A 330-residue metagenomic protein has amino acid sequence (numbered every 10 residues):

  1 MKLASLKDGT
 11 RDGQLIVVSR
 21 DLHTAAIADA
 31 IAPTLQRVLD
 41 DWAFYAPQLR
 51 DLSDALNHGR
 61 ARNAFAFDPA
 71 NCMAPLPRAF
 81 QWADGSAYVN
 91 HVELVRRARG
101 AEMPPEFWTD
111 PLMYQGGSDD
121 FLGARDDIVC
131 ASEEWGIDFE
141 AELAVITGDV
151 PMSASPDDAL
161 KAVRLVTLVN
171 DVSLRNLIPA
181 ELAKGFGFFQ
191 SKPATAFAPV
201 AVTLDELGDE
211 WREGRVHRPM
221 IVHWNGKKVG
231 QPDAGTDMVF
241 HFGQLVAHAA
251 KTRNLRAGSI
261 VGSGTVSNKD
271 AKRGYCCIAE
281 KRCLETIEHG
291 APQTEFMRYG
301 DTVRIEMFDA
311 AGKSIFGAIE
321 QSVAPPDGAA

Functional and structural regions predicted by a protein language model:
K2-D8, D12, R20, A30 (+4 more regions): Active-site microenvironments in enzyme catalytic cores
I16: Short beta-strand-centered aromatic/proline hotspots
A124, D237-V246, A279-H289: Short, structured beta-strand/loop micro-motifs enriched in basic residues and often containing a Trp
S153-S155, K269-C277, A310-E320: Short, Lys/Arg- and Gly-enriched loop/turn segments at beta-strand edges
A249, N254-L255, M297: Short, well-ordered loop/turn sites that connect or cap secondary structure elements
V261-G300, E306: Active-site pocket scaffolds in enzymes
R304-A330: Structural signal for terminal/edge beta-strands and the immediately following C-terminal loop/tail that closes
